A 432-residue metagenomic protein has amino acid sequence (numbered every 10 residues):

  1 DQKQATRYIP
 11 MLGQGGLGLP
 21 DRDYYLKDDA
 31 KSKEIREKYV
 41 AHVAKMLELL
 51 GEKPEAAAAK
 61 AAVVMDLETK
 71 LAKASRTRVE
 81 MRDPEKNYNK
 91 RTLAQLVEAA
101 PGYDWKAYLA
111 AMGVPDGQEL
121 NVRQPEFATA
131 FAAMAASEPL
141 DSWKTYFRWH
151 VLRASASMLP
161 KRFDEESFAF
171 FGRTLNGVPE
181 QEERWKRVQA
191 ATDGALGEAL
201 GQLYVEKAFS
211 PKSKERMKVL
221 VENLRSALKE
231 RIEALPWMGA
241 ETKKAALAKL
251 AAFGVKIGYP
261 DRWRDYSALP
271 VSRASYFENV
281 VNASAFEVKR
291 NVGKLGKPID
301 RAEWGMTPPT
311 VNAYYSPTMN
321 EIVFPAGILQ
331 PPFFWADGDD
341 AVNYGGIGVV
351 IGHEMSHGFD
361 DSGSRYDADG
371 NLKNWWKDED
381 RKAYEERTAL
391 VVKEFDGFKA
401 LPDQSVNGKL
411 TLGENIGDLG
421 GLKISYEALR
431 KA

Functional and structural regions predicted by a protein language model:
D1-V219, N223: Noncatalytic, helix-rich "gating/capping" subdomain that lines the substrate-entry/channel surface of large enzyme
K70, A99-G102, N121, P125 (+5 more regions): Intrinsically disordered, low-complexity linker/terminal regions across diverse proteins
